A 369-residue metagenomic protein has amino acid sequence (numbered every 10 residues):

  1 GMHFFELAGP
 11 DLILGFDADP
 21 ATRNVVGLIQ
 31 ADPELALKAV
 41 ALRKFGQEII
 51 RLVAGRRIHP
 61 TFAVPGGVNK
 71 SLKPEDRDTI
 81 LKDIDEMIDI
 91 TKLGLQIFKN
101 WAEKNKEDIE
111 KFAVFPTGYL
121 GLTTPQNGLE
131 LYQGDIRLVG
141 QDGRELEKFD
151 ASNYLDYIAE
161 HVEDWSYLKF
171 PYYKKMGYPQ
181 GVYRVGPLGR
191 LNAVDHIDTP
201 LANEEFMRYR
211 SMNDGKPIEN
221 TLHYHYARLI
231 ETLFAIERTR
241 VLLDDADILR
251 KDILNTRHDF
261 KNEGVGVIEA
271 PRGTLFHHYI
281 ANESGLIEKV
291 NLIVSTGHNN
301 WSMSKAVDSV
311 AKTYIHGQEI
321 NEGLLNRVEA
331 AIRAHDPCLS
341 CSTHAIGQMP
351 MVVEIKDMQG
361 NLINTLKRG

Functional and structural regions predicted by a protein language model:
G1-R272, S284, V294-G369: Active-site bordering "gate/hinge" segments that shape substrate access to catalytic or cofactor-binding pockets
